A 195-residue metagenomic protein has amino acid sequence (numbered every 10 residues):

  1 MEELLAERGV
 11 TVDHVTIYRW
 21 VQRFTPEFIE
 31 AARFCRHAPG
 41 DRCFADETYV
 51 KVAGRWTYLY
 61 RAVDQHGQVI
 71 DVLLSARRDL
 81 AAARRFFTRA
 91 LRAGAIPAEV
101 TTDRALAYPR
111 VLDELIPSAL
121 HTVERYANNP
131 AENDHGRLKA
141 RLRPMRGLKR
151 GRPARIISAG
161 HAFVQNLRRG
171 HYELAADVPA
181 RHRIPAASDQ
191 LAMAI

Functional and structural regions predicted by a protein language model:
M1, I17, D46, A62 (+6 more regions): Mobile genetic element proteins and their domesticated derivatives, centered on retroelements and DNA transposons
M1-V10: DNA-recognition alpha helix
T11-V12, R19-D41: Short, basic alpha-helical nucleic acid-contact segments in DNA-binding proteins and DNA transaction factors
R23, V72-G94: Active-site beta-loop-alpha junctions of metal-dependent nucleic acid enzymes, especially the RNase H-like/DDE
P39-V52: Two-metal-ion RNase H-like nuclease active-site motif
P97-P109, R125: Acidic/histidine-rich, metal-coordinating catalytic segments
E124-A140, A154: RNase H-like two-metal-ion nuclease catalytic core shared by retroviral integrases and related mobile-element nucleases
P144, P153-I195: C-terminal domain-tail junction helix/linker
